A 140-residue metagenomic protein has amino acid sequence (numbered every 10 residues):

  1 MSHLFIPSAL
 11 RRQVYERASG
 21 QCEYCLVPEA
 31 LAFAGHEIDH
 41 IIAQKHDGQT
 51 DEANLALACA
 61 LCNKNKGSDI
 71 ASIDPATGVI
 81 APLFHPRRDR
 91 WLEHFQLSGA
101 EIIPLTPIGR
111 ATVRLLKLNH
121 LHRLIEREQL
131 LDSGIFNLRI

Functional and structural regions predicted by a protein language model:
M1-A9, Q13, P28-L31, A53 (+1 more regions): Extended charged
M1-F5, E37-A43: Short N-terminal helix-initiation segments at or just after the protein's N-terminus
V14-E37, I41: N-terminal first-folded block
C22, K45-K66: Short beta-strand-alpha-helix junction that forms the catalytic/metal-binding core of metal-dependent nuclease domains
I38-I41, L55, F95: Structural signal for hydrophobic
I41, H46, P75-T77: Short edge-strand/loop segments of extracellular domains
